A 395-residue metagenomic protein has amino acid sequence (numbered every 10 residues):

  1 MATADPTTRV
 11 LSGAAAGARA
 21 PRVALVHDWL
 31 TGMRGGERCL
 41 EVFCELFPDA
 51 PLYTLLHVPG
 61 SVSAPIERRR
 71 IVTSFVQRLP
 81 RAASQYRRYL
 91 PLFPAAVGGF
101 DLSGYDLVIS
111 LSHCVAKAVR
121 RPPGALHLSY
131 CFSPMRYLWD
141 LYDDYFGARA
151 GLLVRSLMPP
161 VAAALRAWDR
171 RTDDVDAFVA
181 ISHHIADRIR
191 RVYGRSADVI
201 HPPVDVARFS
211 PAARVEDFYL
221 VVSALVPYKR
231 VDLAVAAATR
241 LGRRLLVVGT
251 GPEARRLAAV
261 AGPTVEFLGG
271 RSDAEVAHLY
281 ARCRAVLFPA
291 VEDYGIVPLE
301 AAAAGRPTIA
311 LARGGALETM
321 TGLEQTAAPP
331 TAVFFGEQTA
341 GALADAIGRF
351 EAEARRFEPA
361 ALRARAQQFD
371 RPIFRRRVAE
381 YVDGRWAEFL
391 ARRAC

Functional and structural regions predicted by a protein language model:
L46-K117: Active-site donor-binding segments of glycosyltransferases and PAPS-dependent sulfotransferases
F146-F178, A186: Membrane-proximal helix-turn-helix segments that form the acceptor-binding/catalytic region of lipid-linked
V179, V206, S210-L246: Conserved donor-binding/catalytic core segment of Leloir-type glycosyltransferases
R255-H278: Nucleotide-activated donor-binding/catalytic signature segment of Leloir-type glycosyltransferases, i.e., the conserved
A281-D293, R306: Acidic donor-binding loop of glycosyltransferase active sites
P307-L311, L317-M320: Short hydrophobic beta-strand element within catalytic cores of glycosyltransferases and related nucleotide-activated
L317-R349, A354: Change "using UDP/GDP/dTDP sugars" to "using nucleotide sugars
Q338, A352-A391: A charged, aromatic-enriched C-terminal amphipathic alpha-helix characteristic of glycosyltransferases across folds
